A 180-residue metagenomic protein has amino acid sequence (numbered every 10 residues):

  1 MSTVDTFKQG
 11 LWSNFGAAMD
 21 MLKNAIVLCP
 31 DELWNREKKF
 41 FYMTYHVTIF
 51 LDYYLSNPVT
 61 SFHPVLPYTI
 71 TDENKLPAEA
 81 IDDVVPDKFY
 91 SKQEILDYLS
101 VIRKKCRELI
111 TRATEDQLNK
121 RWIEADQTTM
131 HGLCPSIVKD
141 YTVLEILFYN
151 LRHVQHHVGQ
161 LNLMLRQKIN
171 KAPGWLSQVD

Functional and structural regions predicted by a protein language model:
M1-G10, V84-D87: Short, charged, low-complexity loops and linkers
K8, W12-S13, K23, D31-A80 (+1 more regions): Short, contiguous alpha-helical
L11, F15, M19-L22, I26 (+3 more regions): Hydrophobic alpha-helical core bundles mediating ligand binding, dimerization, or RNAP-core interactions
F15, R36, F40-M43, V47 (+3 more regions): Hydrophobic alpha-helical segments and helix-packing faces
D20, D31, D52, K104 (+1 more regions): Generic structural signal for secondary-structure transition and capping sites
I26-P30, I110-T114, L165: A structural signal for long alpha-helical coiled-coils and helix-turn connectors that form the cytosolic signaling
E79-E124, T142-Q155: Acidic/histidine-rich alpha-helical segments that form the ligand environment of transition-metal centers
